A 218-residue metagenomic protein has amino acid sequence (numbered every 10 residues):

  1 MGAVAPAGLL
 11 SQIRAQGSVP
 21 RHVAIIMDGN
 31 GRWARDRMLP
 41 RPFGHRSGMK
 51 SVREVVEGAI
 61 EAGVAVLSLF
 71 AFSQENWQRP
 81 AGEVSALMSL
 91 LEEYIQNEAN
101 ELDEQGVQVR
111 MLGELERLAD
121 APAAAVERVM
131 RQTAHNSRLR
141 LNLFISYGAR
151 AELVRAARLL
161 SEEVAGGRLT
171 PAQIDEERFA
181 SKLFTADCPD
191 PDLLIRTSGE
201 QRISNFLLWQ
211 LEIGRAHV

Functional and structural regions predicted by a protein language model:
M1-R215: Flexible, compositionally biased loop and terminal segments
